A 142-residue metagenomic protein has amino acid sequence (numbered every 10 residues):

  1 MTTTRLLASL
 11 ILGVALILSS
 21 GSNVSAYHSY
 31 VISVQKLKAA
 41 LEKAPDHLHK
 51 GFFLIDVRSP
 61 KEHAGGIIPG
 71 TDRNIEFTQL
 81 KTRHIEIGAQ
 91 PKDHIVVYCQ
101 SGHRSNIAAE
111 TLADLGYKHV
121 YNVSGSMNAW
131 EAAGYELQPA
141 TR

Functional and structural regions predicted by a protein language model:
T2-L10, L16-F52, P60-H94, H103-R142: Rhodanese-like catalytic fold shared by cysteine-dependent sulfurtransferases and DSP/PTP-type phosphatases
Y98-C99: Short, surface-exposed ligand- or partner-binding patches at beta-edge/loop junctions that are enriched in aromatics
